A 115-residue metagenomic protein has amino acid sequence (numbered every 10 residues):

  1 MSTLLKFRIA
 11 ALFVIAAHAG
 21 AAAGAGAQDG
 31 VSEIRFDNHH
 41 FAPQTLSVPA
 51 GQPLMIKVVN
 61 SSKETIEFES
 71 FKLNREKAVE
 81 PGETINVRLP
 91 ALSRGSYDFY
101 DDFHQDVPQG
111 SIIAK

Functional and structural regions predicted by a protein language model:
M1-A11: Bacterial N-terminal signal peptides that target proteins for export
A10-G20: Bacterial N-terminal signal peptides
A19-A27: Boundary at the C-terminal end of the N-terminal hydrophobic targeting segment
A25-G26, E33, E80-K115: Extracellular/periplasmic metallocenter environments
Q28-G51: N-terminal edge beta-strand
D37-Q44, S70-N74, G82-N86: N-terminal post-signal-peptidase region of extra-cytosolic proteins
Q44-E64, T84-L92, D98, A114: Beta-strand cores of secreted/periplasmic/IMS beta-sandwich domains, seen most often in copper-related folds
S61-P81, V107-S111: Histidine- and aromatic-enriched segments that form or immediately flank copper-ligand environments
